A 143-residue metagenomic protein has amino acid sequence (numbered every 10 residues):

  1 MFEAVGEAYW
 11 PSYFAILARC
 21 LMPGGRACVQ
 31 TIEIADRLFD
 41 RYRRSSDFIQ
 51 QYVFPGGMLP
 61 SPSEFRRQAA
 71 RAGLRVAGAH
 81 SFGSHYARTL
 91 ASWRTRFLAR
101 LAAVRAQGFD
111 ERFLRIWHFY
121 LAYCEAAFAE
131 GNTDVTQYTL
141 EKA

Functional and structural regions predicted by a protein language model:
M1-Y9: A short SAM/SAH-binding and catalytic strip from SAM-dependent methyltransferases
G6, G24-G25, G56-G57: Glycine-centered flexibility sites
P11-R26: A short glycine-rich, Lys/Arg-flanked "PGG" loop and its adjoining helix->strand segment in the class I
V29: Contiguous, function-dense segments enriched for cysteine-driven chemistry and partner/ligand-binding capacity
I32-A143: Substrate-binding/catalytic lobe of Class I Rossmann-like enzymes that use SAM or dcSAM, i.e., the mid-to-C-terminal
